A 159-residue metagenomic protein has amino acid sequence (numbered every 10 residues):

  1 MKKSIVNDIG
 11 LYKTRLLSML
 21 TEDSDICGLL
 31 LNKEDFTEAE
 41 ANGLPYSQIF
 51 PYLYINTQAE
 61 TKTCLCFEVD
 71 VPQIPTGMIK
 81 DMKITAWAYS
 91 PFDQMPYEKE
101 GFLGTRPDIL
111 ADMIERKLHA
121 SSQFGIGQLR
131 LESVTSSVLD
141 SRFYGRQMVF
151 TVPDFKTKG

Functional and structural regions predicted by a protein language model:
M1-T76: Small/polar-rich, solvent-exposed N-terminal microdomains that initiate assembly or binding
K3-S4, M95-T105: Short, flexible/disordered intra-domain loops and linkers
G28, G104-G159: Acidic-leaning, charged glycine-interspersed low-complexity segments
L65, M82-I84, R146-M148: Hydrophobic residues positioned within well-ordered beta-strands of beta-sheet architectures
D70-P72, W87-P91, T151-F155: Solvent-exposed residues in well-ordered beta-strands and their adjoining turns, especially edge/terminal strands
Q73-I79, L139-F143: Short, solvent-exposed beta-strand/turn "edge" segments of beta-rich domains on protein surfaces
P75, F92-P96, K156-K158: Residue-level signal for secondary-structure boundary sites
D81-E98: Short acidic, glycine/tyrosine-flanked loop/strand segments centered on an H-E-D-like triad
